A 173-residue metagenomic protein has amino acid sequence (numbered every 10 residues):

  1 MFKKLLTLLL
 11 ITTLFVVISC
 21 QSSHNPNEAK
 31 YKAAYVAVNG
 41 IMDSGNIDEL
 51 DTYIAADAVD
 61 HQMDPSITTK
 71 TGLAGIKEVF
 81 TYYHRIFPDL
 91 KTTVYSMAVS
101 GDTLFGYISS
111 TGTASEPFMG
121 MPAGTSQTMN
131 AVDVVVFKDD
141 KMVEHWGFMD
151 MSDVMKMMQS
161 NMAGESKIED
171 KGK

Functional and structural regions predicted by a protein language model:
M1-L5: Positively charged n-region of N-terminal signal peptides that target proteins for export
L6-T7, Y82: Hydrophobic residues within membrane-embedded alpha helices
T7-L8, A34: General helical structural elements
L8-V17: Bacterial N-terminal signal peptides
C20-K173: C-terminal and inter-domain tail/linker signature
